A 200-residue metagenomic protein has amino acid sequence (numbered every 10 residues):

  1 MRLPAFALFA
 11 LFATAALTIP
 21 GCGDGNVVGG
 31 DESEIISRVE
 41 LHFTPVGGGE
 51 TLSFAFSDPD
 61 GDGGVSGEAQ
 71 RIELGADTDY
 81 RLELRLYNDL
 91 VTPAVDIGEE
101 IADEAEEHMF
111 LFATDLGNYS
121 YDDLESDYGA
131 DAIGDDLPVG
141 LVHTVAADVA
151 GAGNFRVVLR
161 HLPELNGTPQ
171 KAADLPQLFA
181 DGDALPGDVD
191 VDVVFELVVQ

Functional and structural regions predicted by a protein language model:
M1-F9: Bacterial N-terminal signal peptides that target proteins for export
L17-G21: C-terminal motif of bacterial Sec signal peptides marking the signal peptidase cleavage site
G23-N26: Bacterial signal peptide processing site
G30-Q200: First exposed extracellular module after export/assembly in secreted or surface-exposed proteins
